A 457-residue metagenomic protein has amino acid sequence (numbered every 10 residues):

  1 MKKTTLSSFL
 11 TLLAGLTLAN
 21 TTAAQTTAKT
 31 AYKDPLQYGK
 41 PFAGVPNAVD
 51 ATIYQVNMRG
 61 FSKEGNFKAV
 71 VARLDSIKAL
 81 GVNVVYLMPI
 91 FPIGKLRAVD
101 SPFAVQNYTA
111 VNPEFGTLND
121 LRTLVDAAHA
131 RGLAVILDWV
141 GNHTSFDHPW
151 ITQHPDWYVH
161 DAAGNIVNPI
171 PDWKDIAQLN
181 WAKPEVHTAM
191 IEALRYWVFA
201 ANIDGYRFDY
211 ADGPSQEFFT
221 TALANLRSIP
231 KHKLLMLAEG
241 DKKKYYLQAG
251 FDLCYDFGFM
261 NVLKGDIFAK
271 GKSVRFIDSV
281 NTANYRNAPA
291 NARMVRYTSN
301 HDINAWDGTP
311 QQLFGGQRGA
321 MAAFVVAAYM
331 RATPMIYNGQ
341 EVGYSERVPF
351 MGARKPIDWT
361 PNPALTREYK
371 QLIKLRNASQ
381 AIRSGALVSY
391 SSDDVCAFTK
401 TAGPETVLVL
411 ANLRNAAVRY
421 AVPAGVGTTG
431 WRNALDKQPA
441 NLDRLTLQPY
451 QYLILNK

Functional and structural regions predicted by a protein language model:
M1-A28: Bacterial Sec-dependent N-terminal signal peptides
T27-L36, F199, D209-Y297, Q317 (+5 more regions): Active-site-proximal helices and loops of the catalytic beta/alpha 8
A28-V84, P89-A201, T221-K231, L235 (+1 more regions): Substrate-binding/active-site clefts of carbohydrate-active enzymes
Y86-A98, W139-D147, D209-S215, A238-K244 (+2 more regions): Short, solvent-exposed turn/loop segments enriched in Gly/Ser/Thr/Pro and often Arg
P289-L313: Active-site clefts of carbohydrate-active enzymes
F324-S345: Substrate-binding cleft of secreted/luminal carbohydrate-active enzymes
L410-R414: Asparagine-centered strand-capping/turn motif at beta-strand->loop junctions
N441-K457: C-terminal beta-strand-rich structural cap/linker in extracellular carbohydrate-active enzymes
